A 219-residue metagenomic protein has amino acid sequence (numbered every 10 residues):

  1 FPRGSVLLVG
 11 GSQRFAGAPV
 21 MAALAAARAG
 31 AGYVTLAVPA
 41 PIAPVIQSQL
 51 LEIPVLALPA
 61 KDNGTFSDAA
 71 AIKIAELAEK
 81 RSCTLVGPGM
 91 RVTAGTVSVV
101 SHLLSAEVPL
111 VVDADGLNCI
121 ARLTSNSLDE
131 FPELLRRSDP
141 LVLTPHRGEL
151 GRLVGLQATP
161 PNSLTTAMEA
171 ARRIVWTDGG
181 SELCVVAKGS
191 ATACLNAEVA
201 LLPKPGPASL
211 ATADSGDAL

Functional and structural regions predicted by a protein language model:
F1-R3, Q13-P19, P207-L219: Short glycine/threonine-rich catalytic loop with a Thr-x-Gly-x-Asp
P2-L56, A60: Substrate-binding N-lobe of the ribokinase-like
G10, G87-M90, G216: Glycine-rich beta-strand-to-loop/alpha-helix junction loops that act as flexible
A22, V99, D214: Conserved sugar-transfer catalytic core signal across GT-A, GT-B, and GT-C glycosyltransferases
A37-A208: Glycine-rich phosphate/dinucleotide-binding loop and adjoining beta-alpha-beta core of small-molecule
